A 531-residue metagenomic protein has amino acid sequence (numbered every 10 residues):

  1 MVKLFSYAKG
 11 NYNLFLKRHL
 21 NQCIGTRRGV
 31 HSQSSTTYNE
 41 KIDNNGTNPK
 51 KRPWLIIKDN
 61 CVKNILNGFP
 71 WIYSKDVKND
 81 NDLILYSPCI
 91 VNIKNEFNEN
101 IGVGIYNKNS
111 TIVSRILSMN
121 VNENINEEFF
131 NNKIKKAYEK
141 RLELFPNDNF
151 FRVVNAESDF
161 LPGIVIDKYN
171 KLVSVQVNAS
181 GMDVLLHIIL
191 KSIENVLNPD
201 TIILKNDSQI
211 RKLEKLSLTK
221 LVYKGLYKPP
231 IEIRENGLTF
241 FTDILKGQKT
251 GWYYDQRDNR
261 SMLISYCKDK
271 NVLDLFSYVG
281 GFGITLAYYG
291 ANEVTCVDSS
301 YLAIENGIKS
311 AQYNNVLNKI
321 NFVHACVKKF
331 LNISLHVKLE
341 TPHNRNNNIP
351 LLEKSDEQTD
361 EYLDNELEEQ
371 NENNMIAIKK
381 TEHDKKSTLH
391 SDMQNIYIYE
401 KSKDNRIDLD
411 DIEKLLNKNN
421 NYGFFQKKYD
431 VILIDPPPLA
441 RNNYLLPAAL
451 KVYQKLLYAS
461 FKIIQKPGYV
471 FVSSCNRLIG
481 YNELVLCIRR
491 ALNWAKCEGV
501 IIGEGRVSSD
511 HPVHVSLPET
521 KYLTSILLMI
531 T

Functional and structural regions predicted by a protein language model:
M1-K168: Non-catalytic accessory regions of SAM-dependent methyltransferases
V154-D167, D183-W252: Non-catalytic substrate-recognition/targeting regions of SAM-dependent transferases
P199, D269, K428-Y429: Local beta-strand N-terminus motif with an aromatic residue
M262-K329: Conserved SAM/SAH cofactor-binding pocket of Class I
E305-N344, I349, D360, L389-K427: S-adenosyl-L-methionine
I412-L416, K428, K455, K466-T531: C-terminal catalytic and target-recognition region of SAM-dependent MTase-like enzymes, primarily methyltransferases
Y429-A459: Mobile active-site "lid"/loop adjacent to the S-adenosyl-L-methionine
K462-I464: Conserved helix-to-beta-strand junction in the class I
